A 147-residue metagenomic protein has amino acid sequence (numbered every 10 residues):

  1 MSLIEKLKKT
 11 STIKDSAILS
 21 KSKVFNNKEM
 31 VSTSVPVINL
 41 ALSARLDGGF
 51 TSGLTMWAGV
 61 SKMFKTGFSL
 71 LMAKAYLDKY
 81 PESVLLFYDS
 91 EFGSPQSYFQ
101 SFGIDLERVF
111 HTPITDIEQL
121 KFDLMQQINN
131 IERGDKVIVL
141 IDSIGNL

Functional and structural regions predicted by a protein language model:
S2-V109, L120-N129: The Walker A/P-loop phosphate-binding site
I114-L147: Phosphate-binding/switch loop-helix module in NTP-utilizing enzymes
